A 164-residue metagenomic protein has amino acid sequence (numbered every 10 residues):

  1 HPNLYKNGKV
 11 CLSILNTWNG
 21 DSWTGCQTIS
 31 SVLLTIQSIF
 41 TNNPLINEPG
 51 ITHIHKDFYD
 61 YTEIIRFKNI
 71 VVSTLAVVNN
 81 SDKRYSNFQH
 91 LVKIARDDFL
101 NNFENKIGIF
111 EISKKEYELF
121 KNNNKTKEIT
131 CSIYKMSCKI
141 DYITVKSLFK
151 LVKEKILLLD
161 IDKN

Functional and structural regions predicted by a protein language model:
H1-P44: E2/UBC-UEV (E2-variant) core
I46-N164: Charge-rich (especially acidic), low-complexity segments
